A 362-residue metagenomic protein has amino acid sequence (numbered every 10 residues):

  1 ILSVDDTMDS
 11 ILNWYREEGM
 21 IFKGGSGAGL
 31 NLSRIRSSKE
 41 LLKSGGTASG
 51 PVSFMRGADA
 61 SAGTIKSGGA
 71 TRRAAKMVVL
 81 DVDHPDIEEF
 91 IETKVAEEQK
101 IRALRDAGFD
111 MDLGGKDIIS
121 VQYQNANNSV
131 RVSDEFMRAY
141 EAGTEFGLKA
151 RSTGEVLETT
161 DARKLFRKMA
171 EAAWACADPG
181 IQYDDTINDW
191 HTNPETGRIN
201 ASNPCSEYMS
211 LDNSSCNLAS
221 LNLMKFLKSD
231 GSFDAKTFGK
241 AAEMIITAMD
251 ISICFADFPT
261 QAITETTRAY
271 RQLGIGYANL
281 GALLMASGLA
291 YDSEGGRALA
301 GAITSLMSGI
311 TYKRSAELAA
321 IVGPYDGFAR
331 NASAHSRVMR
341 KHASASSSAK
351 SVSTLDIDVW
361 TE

Functional and structural regions predicted by a protein language model:
I1-A241, I251-T266, A300, S305 (+1 more regions): Active-site cavity-forming subdomains of large catalytic enzyme subunits
A28-L32, G180, N279, L284 (+1 more regions): Short, flexible micro-motifs
M224-D230, M285-D292: Short helix-capping/linker segments at secondary-structure and domain boundaries
T237, Q272-G276, M307: Short, contiguous, pocket-lining structural segments that sit at or immediately flank catalytic/ligand-binding sites
I246-S252, T266-G288: Core structural elements
G295: Ferredoxin-type iron-sulfur electron-transfer modules in oxidoreductases and energy-metabolism complexes
